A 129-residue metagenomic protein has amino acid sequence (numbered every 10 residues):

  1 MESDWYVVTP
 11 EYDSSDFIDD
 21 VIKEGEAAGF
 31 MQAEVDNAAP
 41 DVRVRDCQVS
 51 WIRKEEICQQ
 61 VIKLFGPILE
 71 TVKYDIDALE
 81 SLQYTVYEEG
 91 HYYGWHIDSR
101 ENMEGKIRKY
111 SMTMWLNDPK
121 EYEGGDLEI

Functional and structural regions predicted by a protein language model:
M1-Q83: Non-heme Fe(II)/2-oxoglutarate
I62, G66-I129: Catalytic core of non-heme Fe(II) oxygenases with the double-stranded beta-helix
